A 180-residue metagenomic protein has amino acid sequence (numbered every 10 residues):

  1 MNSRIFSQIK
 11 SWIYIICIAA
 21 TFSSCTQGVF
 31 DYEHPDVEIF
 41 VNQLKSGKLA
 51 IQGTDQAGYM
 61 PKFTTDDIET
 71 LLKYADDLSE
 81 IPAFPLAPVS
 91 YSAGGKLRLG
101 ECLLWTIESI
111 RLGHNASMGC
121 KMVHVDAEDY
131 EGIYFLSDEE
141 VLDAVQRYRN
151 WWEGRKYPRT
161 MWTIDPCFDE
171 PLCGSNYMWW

Functional and structural regions predicted by a protein language model:
N2-I13: Bacterial N-terminal signal peptides that target proteins for export
S23-S24: C-terminal motif of bacterial Sec signal peptides marking the signal peptidase cleavage site
G28, Y32-D36, K45, S79-W180: Long, helix-rich interaction regions
F40, D67-A75: Buried hydrophobic core positions in alpha-solenoid tandem helical repeats
A50-G53, I68, K96, G100: Residue-level detector of extended alpha-helical repeat arrays and alpha-solenoid scaffolds
D55-Q56, L103: Conserved hydrophobic register position within alpha-solenoid helical repeats
Y59-F63, G94-L97: Electron-transfer interface patches adjacent to heme c in soluble/periplasmic c-type cytochromes and di-/multiheme
K62-F63, Y74, I110-H114: Residue-level signature of the C-terminal ends
